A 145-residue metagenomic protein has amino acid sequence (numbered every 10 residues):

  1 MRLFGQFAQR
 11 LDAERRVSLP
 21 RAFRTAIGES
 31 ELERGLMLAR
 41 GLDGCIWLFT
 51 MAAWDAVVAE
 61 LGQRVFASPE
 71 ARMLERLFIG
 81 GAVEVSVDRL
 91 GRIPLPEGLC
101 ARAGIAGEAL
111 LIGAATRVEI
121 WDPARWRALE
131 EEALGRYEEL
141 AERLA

Functional and structural regions predicted by a protein language model:
L3-V17, R21-G44: A positional/architectural concept
R15-L19, F49, G91-L95, V118-I120: Short, structured motif recognition centered on aromatic/hydrophobic residues
T25, A56-V57, W126-E130: Short, charged/polar, Gly/Pro-enriched secondary-structure boundary elements
S30-C45, G104-W121, E138: A short beta-strand-loop micro-motif that forms or neighbors metal/cofactor- and ligand-binding patches at active-site
D43-I46, A52-A56: Short, charged/polar surface micro-motifs in flexible loops or helix N-caps
G62-I93, L99-C100: Short, solvent-exposed interaction modules
A124-A145: Short, Lys/Arg-rich amphipathic alpha-helical interaction segments that bind nucleic acids or acidic protein surfaces
